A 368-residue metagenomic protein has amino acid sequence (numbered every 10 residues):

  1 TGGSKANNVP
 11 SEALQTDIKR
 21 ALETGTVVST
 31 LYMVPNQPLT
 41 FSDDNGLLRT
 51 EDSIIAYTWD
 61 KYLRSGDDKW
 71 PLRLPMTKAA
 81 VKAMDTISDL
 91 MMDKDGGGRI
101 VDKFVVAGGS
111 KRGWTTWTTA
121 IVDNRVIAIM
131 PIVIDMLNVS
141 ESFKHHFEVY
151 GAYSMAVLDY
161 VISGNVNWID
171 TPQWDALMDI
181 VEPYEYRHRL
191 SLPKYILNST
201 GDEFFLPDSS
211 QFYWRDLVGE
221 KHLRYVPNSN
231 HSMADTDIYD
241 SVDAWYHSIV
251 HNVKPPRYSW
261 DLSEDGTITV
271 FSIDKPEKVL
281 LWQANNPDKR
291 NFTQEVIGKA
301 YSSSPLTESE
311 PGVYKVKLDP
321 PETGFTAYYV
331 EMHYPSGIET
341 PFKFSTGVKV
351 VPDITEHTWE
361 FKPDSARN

Functional and structural regions predicted by a protein language model:
G3-N7, I18, G25-V81, N138-V149: Cap/lid segment of the alpha/beta-hydrolase catalytic domain
Y62-S110, V122-V126: Gly/Ser-rich "nucleophile elbow"/oxyanion-hole loop immediately N-terminal to the catalytic nucleophile in hydrolases
T115, E203-S209, M233-A234: Conserved alpha/beta-hydrolase "acid-adjacent" motif
T118-V166, R224-P227, S232-D237: Hydrolase active-site cap/lid region
L190, I196-N198, D202: Short beta-strand/loop motif that positions the catalytic acidic residue of the alpha/beta-hydrolase fold
L192, L206-W214: Short alpha-helix in the alpha/beta-hydrolase fold that links the catalytic acid
A244-Q283, K299-V313, K317: Surface beta-strand/loop "capping" patches
E322-G337: Short, aromatic- and glycine-rich surface loops/edge beta-strands on solvent-exposed regions
